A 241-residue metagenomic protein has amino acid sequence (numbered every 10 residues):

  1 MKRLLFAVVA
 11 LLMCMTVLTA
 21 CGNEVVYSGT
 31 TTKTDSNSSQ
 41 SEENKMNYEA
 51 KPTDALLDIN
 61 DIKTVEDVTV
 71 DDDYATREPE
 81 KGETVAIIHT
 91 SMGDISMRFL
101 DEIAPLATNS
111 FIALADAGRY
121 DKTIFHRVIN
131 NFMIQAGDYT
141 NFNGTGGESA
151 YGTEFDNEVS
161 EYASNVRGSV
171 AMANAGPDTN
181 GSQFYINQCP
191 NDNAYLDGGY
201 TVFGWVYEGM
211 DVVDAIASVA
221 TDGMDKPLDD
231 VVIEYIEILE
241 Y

Functional and structural regions predicted by a protein language model:
M1-L4: Positively charged n-region of N-terminal signal peptides that target proteins for export
F6-M13: Sec-dependent N-terminal signal peptides
C14-M15, D138: Hydrophobic alpha-helical membrane context
T16-A20: C-terminal motif of bacterial Sec signal peptides marking the signal peptidase cleavage site
C21-Y241: Cyclophilin-like peptidyl-prolyl cis-trans isomerases
